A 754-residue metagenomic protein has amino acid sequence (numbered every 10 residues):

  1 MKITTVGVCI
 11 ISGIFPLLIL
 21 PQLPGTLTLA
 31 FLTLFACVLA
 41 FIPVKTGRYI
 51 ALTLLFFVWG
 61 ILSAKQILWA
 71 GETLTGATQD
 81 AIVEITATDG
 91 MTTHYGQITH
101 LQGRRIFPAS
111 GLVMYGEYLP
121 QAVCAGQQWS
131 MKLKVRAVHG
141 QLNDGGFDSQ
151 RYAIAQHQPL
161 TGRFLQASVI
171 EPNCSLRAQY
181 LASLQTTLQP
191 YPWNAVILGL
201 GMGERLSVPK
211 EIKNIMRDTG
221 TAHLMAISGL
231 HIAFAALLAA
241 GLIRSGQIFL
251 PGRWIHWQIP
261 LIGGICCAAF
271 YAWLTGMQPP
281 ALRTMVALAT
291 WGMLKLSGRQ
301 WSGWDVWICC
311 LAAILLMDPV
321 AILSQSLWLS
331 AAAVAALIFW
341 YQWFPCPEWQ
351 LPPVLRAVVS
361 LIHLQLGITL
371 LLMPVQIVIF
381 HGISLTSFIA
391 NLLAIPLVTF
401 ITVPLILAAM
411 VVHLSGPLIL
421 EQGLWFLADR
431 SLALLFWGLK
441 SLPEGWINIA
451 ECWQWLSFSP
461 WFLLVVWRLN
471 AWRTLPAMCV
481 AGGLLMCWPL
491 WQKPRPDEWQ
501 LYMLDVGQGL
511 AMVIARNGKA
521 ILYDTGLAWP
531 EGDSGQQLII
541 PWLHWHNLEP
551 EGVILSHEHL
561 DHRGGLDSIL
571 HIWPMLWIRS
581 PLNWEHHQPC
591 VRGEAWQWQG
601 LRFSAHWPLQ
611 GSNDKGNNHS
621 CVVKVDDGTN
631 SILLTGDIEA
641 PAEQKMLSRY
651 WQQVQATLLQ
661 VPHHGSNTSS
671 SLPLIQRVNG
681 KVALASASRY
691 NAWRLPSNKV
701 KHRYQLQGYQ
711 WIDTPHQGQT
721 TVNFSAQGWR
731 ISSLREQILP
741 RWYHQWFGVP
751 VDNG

Functional and structural regions predicted by a protein language model:
M1-A77, T161-F164, L176, R283-T284 (+4 more regions): N-terminal leader/targeting segments
M1-I19, L294, L407-Q422, F426-A433: Hydrophobic alpha-helical segments
T5, T46-T53, G162, I212-F388 (+4 more regions): Hydrophobic alpha-helical transmembrane segments in multi-pass membrane proteins
G13, V83, S326, L372 (+3 more regions): Residue-level signal for inorganic ion chemistry
P24-F35, L329-S330, N391-T399, E451-L456: Alpha-helical transmembrane segments of polytopic membrane proteins
L54-H223, D533, Q537-P541, W545-E549 (+6 more regions): Membrane-interface helix/helix-cap signal primarily in integral membrane proteins
Y118-K132, Y152, S168, C266 (+2 more regions): Non-globular, low-confidence helical/coil segments that flank catalytic cores
A155-A287, G292-M293, Q422, W596 (+3 more regions): Aromatic-rich juxtamembrane segments at the membrane interface
